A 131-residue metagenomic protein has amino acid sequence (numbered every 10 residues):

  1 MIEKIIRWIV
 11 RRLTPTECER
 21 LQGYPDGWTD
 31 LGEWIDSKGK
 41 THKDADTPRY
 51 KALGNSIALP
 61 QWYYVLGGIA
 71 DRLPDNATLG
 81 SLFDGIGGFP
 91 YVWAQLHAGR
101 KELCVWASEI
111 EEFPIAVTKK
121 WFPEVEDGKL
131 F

Functional and structural regions predicted by a protein language model:
M1-D84: C-terminal target-recognition/interaction regions appended to catalytic cores
L73-F131: Core alpha/beta nucleotide-donor-binding catalytic domains of modification enzymes
